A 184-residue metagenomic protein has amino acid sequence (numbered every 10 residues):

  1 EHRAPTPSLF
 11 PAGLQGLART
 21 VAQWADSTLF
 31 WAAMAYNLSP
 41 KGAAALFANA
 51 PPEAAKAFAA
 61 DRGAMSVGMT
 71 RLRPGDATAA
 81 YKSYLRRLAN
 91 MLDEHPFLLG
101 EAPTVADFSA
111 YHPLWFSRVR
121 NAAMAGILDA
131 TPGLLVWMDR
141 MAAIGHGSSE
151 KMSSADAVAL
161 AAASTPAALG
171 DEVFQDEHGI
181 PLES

Functional and structural regions predicted by a protein language model:
E1-E53, S184: GST-like domain detector, emphasizing the conserved glutathione-binding G-site in the N-terminal thioredoxin-like
R3-P7, E94-L99, R120-L128: Inter-helical turn/loop segments and adjacent helix faces that build the functional surface of alpha-helical bundle
P52-A64: A solvent-exposed, charged loop/short amphipathic helix patch at secondary-structure junctions
R62-R73: Short glycine/proline- and acidic residue-enriched helix-loop micro-motifs that form flexible lids or anion-recognition
D76-H95: Short N-terminal edge-element motif at the start of the domain
M91, P113-G147: Short His-centered aromatic/hydrophobic patch
L98-R120: GST superfamily/GST-like fold recognition
P132-P181: Catalytic cores of secreted or luminal carbohydrate-active enzymes
